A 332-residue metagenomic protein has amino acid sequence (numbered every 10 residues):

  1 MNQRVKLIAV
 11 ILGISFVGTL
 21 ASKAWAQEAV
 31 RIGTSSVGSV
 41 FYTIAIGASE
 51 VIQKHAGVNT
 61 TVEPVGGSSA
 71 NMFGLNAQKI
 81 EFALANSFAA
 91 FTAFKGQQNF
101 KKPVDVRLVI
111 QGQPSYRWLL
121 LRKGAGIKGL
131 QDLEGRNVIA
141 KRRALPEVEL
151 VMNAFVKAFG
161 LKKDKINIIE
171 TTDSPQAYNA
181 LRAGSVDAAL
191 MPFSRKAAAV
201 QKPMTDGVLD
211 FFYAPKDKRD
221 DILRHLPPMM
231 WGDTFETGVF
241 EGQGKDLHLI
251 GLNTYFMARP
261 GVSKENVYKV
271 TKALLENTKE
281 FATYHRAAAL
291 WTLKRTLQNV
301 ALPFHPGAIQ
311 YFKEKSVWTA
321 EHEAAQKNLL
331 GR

Functional and structural regions predicted by a protein language model:
M1-V10, A21: Bacterial N-terminal signal peptides that target proteins for export
G13-I14, A24: Cleavable N-terminal signal peptides
T19-A26: Sec/Tat signal peptide C-region and signal peptidase I cleavage site
A29-H55, N59-T61, S115-A183, Q298 (+1 more regions): Bilobed "Venus flytrap"/periplasmic-binding protein-like clamshell domains and structurally analogous long
I46-E50, T61-P103, L119, P175-L181 (+2 more regions): Pocket-flanking alpha-helical
S87-A89, G96-Q98, A125, K162-K165 (+2 more regions): Pocket-lining segment of extracytoplasmic ligand-binding domains
N137-A154, M229-L290, R295, V300: Ligand-binding clefts/hinges and TM-proximal coupling segments of bilobed small-molecule sensing domains
F193-Y213, D221-R224, E265-K269, A273-R332: An extracytoplasmic/periplasmic, membrane-proximal ligand-sensing/linker region
